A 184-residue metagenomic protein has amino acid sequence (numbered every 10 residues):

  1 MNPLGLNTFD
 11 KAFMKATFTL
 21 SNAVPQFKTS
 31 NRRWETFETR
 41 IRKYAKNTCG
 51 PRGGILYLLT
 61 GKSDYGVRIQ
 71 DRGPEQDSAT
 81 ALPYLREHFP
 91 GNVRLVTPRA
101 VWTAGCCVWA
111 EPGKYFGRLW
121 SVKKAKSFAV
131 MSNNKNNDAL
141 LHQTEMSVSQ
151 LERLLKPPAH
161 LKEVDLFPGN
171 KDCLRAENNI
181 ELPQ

Functional and structural regions predicted by a protein language model:
M1-Q184: Domain-level detector of nuclease and nuclease-like folds in predominantly extracellular/periplasmic contexts
